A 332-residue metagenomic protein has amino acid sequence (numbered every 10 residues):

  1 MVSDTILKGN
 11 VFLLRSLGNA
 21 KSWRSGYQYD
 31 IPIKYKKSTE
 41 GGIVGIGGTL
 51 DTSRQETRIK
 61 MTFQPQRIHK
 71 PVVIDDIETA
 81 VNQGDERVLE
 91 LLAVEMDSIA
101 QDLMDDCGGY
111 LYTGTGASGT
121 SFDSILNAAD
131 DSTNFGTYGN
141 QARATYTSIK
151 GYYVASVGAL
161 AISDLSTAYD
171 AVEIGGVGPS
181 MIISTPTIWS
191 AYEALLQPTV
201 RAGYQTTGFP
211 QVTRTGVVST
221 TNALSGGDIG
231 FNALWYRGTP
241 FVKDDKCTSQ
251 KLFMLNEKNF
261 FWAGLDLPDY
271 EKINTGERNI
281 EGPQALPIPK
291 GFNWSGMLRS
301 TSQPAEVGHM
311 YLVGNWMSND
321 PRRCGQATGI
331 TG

Functional and structural regions predicted by a protein language model:
M1-G332: Flexible, glycine/threonine- and acidic-rich loop/arm segments that mediate assembly and lattice contacts in viral
